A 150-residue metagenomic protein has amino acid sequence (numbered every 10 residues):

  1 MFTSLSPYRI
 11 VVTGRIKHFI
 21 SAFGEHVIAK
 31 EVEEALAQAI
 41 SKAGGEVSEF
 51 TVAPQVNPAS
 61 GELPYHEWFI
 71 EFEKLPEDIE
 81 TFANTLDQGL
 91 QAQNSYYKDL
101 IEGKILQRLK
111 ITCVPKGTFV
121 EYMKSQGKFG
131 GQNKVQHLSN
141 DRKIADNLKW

Functional and structural regions predicted by a protein language model:
M1-W150: AMP-binding adenylation
